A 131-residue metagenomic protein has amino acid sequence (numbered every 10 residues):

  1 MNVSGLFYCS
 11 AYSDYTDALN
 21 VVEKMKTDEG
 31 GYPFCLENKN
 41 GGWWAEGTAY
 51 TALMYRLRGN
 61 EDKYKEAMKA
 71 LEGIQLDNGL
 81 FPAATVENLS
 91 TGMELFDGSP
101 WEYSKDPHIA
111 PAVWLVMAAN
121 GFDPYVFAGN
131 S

Functional and structural regions predicted by a protein language model:
L6, A11, Y15-S131: CBM-like carbohydrate-recognition segments
